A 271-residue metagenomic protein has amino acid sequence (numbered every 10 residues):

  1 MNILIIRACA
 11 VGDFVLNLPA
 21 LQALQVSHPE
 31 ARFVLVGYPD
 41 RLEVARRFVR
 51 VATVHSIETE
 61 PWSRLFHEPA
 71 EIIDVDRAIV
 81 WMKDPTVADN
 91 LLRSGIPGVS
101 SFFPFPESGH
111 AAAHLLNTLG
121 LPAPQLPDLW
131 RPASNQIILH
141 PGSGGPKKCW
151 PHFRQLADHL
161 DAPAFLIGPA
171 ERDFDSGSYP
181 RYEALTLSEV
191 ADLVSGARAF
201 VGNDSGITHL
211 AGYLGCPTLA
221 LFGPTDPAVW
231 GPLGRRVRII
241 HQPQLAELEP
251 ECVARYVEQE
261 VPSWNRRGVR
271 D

Functional and structural regions predicted by a protein language model:
M1-D271: Catalytic machinery of carbohydrate-active enzymes, primarily nucleotide-sugar-dependent glycosyltransferases
